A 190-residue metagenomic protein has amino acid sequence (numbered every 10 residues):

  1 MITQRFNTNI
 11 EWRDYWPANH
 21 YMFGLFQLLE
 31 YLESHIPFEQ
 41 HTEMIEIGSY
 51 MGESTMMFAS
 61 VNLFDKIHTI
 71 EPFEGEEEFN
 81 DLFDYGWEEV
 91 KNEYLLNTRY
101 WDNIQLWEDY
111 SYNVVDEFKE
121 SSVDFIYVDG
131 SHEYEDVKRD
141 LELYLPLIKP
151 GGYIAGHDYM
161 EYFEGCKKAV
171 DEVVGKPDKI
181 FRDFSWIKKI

Functional and structural regions predicted by a protein language model:
M1-I190: A short alpha-helical cap/connector motif
